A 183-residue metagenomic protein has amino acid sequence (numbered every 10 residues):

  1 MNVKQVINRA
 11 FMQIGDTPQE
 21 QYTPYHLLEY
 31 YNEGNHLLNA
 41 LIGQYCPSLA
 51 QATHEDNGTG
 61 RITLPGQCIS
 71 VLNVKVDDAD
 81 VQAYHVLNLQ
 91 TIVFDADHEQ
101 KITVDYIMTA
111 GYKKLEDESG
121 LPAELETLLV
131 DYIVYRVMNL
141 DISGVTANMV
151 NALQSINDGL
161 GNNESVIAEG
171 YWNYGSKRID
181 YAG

Functional and structural regions predicted by a protein language model:
M1-R9, E29, H36, A40 (+1 more regions): Internal mixed-charge
R9, Q13-P24, E33, L37: Subunit-assembly interface segments of extracellular/virion macromolecular structures
Q21-P24, Y45-A52, T146-N151: Short, glycine/acidic-rich hinge or "gate" loops at secondary-structure transitions that mediate conformational
H36, A40-N57: Extracellular ectodomain segments of secreted/surface proteins
Q51-P65, K113-A123: Surface-exposed ligand/attachment interfaces on beta-rich extracellular proteins
A52, V71-V74, I133: Generic beta-strand hydrophobic packing signal
N57, L64-I69, D95-E99, Y174: A generic structural signal for short, non-catalytic loop/turn and secondary-structure boundary residues
I62-A79: Solvent-exposed beta-hairpin/edge-strand motifs
